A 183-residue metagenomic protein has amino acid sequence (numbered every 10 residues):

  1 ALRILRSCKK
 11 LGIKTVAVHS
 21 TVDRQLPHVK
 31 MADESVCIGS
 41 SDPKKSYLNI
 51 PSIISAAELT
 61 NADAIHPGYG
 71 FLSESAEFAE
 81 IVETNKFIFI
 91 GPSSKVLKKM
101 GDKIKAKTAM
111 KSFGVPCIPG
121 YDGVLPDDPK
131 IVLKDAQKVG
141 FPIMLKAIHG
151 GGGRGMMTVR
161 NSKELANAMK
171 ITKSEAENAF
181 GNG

Functional and structural regions predicted by a protein language model:
A1-G183: N-terminal beta-alpha lobe that positions the nucleotide/phosphoryl donor in ATP/NTP-coupled carboxylate activation
